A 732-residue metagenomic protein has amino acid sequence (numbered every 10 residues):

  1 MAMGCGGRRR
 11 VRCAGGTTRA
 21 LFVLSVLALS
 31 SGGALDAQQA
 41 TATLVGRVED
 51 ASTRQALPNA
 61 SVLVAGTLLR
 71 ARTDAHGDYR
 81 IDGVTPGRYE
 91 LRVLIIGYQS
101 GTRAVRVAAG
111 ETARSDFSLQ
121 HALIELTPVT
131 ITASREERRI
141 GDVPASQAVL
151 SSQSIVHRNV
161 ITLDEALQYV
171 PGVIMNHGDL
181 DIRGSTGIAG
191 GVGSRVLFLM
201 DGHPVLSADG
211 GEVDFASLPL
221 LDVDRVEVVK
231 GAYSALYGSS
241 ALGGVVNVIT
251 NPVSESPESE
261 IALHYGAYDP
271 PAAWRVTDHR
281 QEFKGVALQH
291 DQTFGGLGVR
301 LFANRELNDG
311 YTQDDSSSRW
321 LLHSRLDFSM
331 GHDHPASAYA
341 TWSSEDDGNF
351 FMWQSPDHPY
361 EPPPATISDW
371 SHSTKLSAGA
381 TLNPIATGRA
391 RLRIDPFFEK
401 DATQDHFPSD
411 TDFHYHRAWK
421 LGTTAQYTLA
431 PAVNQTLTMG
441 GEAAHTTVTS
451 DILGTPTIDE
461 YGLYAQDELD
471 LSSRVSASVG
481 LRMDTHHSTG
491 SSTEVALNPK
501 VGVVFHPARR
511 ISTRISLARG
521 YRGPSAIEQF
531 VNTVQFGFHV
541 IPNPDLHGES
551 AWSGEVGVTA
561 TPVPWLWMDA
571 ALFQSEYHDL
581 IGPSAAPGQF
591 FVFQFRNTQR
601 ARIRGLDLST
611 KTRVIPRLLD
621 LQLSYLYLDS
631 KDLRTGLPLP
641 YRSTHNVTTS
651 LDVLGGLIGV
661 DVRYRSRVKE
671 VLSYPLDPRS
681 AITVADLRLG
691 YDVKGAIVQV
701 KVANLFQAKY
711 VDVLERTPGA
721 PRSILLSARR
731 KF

Functional and structural regions predicted by a protein language model:
A34-P128: Periplasm-facing N-terminal accessory domains of Gram-negative outer-membrane beta-barrel systems
G83, H203-A232: Short acidic/polar hinge/loop motifs at secondary-structure boundaries that mediate gating or recognition
A113-F117, L163-A166, D181-R183, V196-L199 (+4 more regions): N-terminal periplasmic accessory domains that precede and gate Gram-negative outer-membrane beta-barrel machines
Q147, D164-S207: Extracytoplasmic beta-strand/coil segments of soluble accessory domains associated with Gram-negative outer-membrane
S207-D209, D222-D224, A235-N247, P252-L322 (+2 more regions): Outer-membrane beta-barrel translocator/receptor signature
A262, L437, S472, M568-Y577 (+3 more regions): Gram-negative outer-membrane beta-barrel transporters
N308-L321, D327-S329, D333-L392, P396-A418 (+1 more regions): Flexible loop and strand-edge segments within Gram-negative outer membrane beta-barrel domains
S355-I385, S492, N498, H506 (+5 more regions): Outer-membrane beta-barrel signature, preferentially recognizing the C-terminal barrel domain of Gram-negative
